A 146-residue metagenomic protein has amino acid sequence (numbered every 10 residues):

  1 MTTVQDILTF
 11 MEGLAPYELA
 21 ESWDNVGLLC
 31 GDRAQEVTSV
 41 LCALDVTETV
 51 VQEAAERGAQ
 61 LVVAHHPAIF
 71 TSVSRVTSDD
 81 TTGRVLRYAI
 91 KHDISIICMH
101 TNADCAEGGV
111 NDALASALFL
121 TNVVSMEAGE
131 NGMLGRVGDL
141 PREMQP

Functional and structural regions predicted by a protein language model:
M1-P146: Hydrophobic structural segments
